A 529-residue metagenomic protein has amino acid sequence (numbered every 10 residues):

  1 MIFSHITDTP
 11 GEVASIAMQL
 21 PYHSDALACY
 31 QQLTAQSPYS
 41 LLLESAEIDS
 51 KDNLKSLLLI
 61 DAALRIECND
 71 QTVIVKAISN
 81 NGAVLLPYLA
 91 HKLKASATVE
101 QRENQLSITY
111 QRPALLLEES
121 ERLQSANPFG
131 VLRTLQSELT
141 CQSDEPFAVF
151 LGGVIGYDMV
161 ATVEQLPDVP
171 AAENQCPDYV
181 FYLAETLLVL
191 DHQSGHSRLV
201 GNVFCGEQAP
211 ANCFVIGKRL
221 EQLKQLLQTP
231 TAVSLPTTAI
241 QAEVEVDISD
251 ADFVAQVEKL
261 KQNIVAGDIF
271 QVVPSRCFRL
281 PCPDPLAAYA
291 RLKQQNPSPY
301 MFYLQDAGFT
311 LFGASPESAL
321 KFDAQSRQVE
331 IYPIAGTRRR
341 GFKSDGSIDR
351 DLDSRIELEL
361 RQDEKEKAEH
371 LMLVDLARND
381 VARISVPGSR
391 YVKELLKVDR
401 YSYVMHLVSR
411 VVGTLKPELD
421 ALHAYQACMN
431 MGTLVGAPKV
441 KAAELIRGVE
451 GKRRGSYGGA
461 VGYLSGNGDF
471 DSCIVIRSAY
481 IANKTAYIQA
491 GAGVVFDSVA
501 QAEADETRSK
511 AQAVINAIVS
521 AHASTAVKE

Functional and structural regions predicted by a protein language model:
M1-E529: Extended alpha-helical targeting/anchoring segments, especially N-terminal organellar/secretory targeting helices
